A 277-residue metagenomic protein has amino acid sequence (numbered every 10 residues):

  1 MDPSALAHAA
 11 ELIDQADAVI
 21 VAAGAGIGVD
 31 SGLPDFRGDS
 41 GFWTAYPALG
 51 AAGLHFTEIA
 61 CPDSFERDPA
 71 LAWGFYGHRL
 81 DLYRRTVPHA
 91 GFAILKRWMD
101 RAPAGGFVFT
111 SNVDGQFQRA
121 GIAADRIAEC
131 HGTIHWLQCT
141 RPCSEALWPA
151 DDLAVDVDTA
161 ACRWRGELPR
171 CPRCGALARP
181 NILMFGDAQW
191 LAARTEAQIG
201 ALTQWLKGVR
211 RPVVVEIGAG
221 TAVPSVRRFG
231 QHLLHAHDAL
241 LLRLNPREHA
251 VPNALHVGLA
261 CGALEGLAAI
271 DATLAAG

Functional and structural regions predicted by a protein language model:
M1-G277: Conserved catalytic alpha/beta core of Sir2/sirtuin-type deacylases, generalized to analogous enzyme cores that bind
